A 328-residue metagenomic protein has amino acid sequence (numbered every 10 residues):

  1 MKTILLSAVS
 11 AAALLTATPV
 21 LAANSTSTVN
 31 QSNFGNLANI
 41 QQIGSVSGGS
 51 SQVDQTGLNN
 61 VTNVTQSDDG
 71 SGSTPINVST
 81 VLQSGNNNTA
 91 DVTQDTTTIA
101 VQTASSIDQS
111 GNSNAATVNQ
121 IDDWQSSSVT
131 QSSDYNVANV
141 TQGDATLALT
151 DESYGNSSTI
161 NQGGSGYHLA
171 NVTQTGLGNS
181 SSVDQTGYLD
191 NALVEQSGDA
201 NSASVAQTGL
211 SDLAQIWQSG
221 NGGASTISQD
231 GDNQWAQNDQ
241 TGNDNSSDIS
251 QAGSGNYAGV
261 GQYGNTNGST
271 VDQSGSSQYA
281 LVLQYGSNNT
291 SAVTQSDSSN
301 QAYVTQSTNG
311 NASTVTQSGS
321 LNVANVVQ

Functional and structural regions predicted by a protein language model:
M1-A23: Gram-negative bacterial Sec-dependent N-terminal signal peptides
A23-Q328: Low-complexity repeat regions of mature extracellularly deployed or surface/particle-associated proteins
